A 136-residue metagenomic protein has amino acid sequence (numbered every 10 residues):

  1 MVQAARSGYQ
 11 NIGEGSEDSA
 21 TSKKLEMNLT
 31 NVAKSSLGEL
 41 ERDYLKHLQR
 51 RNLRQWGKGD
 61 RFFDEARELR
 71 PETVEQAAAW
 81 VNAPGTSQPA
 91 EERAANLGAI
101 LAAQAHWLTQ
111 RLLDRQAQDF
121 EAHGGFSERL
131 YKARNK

Functional and structural regions predicted by a protein language model:
V2-K136: Amphipathic alpha-helical assembly/interaction segments
